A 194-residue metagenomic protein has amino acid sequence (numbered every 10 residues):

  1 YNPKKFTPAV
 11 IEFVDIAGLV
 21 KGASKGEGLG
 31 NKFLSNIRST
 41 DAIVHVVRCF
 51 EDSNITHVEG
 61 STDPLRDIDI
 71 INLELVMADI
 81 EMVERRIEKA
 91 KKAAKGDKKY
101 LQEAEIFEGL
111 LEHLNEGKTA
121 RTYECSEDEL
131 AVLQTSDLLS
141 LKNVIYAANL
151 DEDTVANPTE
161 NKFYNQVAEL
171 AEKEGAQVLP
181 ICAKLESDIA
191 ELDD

Functional and structural regions predicted by a protein language model:
Y1-H45, F50-L65, D69, C125-S136 (+1 more regions): Switch II of P-loop NTPase G domains
F13-I16, I80, L141: ATP/adenylate-binding site constellation spanning eukaryotic-like Ser/Thr protein kinases, ABC-transporter
N31-S35, E81, E105: A generic "alpha-helical surface" signal
N72: Conserved phosphate-handling catalytic cores of large alpha/beta enzymes
M77: Conserved catalytic-core segment of NTP-binding enzymes
I80-I87: Conserved phosphoryl-transfer catalytic core
K89-D194: C-terminal-of-GTPase-core extension/linker across diverse P-loop GTPases
